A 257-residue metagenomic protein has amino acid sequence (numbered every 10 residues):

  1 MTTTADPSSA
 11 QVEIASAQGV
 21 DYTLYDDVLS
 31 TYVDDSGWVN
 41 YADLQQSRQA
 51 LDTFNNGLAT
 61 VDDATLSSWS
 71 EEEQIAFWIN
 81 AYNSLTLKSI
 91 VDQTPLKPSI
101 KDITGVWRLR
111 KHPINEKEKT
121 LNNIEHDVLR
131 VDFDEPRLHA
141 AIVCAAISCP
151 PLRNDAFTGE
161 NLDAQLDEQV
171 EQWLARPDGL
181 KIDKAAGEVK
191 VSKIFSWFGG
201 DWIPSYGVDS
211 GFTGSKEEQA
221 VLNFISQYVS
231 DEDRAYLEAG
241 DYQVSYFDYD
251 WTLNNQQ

Functional and structural regions predicted by a protein language model:
T2-I79, N83-Q257: Interaction/scaffold regions that mediate signaling and macromolecular assembly across diverse proteins
